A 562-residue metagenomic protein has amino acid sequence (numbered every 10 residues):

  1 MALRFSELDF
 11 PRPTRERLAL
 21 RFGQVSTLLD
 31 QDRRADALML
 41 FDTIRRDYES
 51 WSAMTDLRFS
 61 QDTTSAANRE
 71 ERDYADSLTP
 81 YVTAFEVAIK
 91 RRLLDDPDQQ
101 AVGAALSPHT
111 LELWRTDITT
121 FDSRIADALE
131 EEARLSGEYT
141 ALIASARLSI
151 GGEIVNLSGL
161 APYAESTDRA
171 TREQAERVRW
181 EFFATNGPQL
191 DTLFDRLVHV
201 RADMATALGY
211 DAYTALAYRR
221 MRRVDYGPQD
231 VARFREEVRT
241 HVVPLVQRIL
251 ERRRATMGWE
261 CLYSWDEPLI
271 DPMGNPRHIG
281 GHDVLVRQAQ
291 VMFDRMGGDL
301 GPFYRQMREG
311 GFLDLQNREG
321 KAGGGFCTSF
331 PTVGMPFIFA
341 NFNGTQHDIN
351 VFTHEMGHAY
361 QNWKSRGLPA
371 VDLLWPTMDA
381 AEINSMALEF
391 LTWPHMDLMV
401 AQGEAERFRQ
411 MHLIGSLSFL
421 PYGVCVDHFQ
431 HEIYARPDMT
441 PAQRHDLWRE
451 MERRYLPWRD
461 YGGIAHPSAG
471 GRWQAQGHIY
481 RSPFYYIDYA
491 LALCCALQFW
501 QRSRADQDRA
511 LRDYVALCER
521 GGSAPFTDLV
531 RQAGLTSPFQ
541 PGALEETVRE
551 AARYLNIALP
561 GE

Functional and structural regions predicted by a protein language model:
M1-P276: A well-structured
P108, L113-R115, F352, Y360 (+6 more regions): C-terminal, non-catalytic "cap/extension" segments appended to globular domains
T110-E112, T214-R220, E260-W265, G324-M335 (+3 more regions): Active-site-adjacent bridging/hinge elements
T120-F121, V178-N186, Y226-A232, E267-H278 (+6 more regions): Glycine- and acidic
S158-A170, H278-T353, H358-N362, A465: Active-site-adjacent "gating/activation" loops or surface patches in catalytic cores
F194-V200, M204-A205, Y210-D211, I249-R253 (+2 more regions): Long, well-ordered alpha-helical segments
L315, D379, I383-L398, A405-H412: Conserved active-site neighborhood of enzyme catalytic/cofactor-binding cores
N350-V351, N362-A387: Post-HEXXH active-site segment of zinc metalloproteases
